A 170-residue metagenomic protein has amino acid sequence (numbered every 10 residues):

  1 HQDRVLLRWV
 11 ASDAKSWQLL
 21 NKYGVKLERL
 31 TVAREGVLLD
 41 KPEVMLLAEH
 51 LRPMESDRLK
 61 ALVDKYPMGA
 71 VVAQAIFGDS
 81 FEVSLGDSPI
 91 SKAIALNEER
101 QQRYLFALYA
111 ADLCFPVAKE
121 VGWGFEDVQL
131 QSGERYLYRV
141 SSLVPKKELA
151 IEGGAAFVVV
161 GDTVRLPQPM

Functional and structural regions predicted by a protein language model:
H1-Q2, K92, M170: Residue-level recognition of alpha-helix boundary/capping or hinge positions
D3-Q18, D127: Conserved aromatic anchor
R4, K22, G122, P169: Short coil/loop residues immediately preceding or within conserved phosphate-binding loops of NTP-utilizing enzyme
A14-K41, K92-L108: Extracellular low-complexity, O-glycosylation-prone stalks/linkers
L39-Q101: Low-complexity, serine/threonine/proline-enriched polar segments
A61-V83, L108-G133: Signal that preferentially marks extracellular ectodomain short beta-strand elements of beta-sandwich modules
V128-K147: Beta-strand-rich modules
L143-Q168: Extracellular fibronectin type III
